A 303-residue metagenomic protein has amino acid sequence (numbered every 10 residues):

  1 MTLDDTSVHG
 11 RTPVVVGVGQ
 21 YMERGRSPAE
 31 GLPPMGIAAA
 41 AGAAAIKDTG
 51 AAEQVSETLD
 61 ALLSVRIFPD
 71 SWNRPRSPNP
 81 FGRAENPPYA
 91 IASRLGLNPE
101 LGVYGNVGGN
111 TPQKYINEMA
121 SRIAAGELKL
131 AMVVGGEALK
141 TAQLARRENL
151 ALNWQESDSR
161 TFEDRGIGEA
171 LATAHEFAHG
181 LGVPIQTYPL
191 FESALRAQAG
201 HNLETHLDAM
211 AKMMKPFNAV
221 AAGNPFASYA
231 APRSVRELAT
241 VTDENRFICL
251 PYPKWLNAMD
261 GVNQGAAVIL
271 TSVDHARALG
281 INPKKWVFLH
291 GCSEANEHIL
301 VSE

Functional and structural regions predicted by a protein language model:
T2-M35, R160-T161, R165-A178, E192-S193 (+3 more regions): Condensing-enzyme catalytic core mediating Claisen C-C bond formation in acyl metabolism
M35-A52, P87-P88, S272: Short, well-ordered amphipathic alpha-helical segments that serve as non-catalytic structural scaffolds within diverse
I46-D60, L95, R277-L279: Phosphate/pyrophosphate-binding loops at sites that engage ATP/ADP/AMP, CoA/4′-phosphopantetheine, polyphosphate
D48, P75, A90-I91, L97-E100 (+1 more regions): Alpha/propeptide regions of enzymes that mature by internal proteolysis
V55-R66, L101-V107, M132-G135, T205-A211 (+1 more regions): Beta-strand segments within the central parallel beta-sheet cores of soluble alpha/beta enzyme folds
R66-L130, A138-Q143, N149-A172, A178-L181 (+5 more regions): Conserved catalytic cysteine-centered active-site region of acyl-thioester-dependent Claisen-condensing enzymes
V107-E137, G180-A219, V268-D274: Active-site-proximal alpha-helical scaffold in enzymes
H179, A209-P253, M259-G261: Polyanion-binding loop/helix "lid" in catalytic or ligand-binding cores
